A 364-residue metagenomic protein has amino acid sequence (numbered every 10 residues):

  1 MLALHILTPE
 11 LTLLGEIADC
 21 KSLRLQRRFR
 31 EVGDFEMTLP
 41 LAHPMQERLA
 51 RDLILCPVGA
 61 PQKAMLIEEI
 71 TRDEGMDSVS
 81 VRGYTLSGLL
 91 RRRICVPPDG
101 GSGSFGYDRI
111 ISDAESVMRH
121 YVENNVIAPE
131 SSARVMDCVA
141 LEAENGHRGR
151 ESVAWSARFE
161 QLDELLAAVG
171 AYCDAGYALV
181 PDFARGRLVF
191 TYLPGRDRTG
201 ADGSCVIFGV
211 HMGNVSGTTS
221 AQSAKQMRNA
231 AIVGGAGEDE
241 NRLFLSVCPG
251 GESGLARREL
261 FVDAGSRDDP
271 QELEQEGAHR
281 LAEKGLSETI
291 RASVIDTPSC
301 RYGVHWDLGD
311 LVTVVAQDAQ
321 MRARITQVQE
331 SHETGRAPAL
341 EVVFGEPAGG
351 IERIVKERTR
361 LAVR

Functional and structural regions predicted by a protein language model:
M1-R30, G209-S220: Solvent-exposed edge beta-strands and adjacent loop segments that serve as assembly or binding interfaces
L14, V81, P98, A236-D268 (+1 more regions): Acidic, low-complexity/disordered segments
L25-H43, D77-L89, V169, V233 (+3 more regions): Oligomerization/assembly interface segments of phage tail-like spikes and tubes
R28, E36-M37, G83, G100-A140 (+3 more regions): Amphipathic, non-transmembrane alpha-helical segments in extracytoplasmic/periplasmic proteins
A42-R48, R301-H305: Short, surface-exposed secondary-structure edge patches
P44-Q46, A50-N145: Surface-exposed cap/loop segments at beta↔alpha junctions
Q62, L66-L90, M136-R228: Short beta-strand-centered interaction patches in the first periplasmic/extracellular domains of large envelope
G101-A133, L260-G265, D269, E274-L281 (+1 more regions): Intrinsically disordered, low-complexity terminal/linker regions enriched in Pro/Ser/Gly and acidic residues
